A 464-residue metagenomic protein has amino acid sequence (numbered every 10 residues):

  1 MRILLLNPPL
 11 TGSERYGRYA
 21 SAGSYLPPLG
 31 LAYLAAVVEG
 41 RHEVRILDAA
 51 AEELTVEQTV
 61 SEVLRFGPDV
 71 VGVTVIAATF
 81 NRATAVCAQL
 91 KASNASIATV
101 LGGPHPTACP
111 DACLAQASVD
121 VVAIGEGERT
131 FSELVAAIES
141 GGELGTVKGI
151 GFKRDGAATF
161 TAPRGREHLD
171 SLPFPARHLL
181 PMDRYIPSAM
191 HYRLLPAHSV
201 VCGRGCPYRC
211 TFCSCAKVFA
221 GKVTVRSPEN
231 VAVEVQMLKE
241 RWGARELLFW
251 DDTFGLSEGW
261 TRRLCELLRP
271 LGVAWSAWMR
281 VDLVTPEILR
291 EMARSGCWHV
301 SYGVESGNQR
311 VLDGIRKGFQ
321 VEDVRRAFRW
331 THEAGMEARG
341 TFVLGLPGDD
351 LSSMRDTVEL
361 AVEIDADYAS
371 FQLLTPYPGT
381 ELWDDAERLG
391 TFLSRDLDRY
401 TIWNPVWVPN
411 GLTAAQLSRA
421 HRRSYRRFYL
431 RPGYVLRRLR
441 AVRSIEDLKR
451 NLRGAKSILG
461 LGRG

Functional and structural regions predicted by a protein language model:
R2-L5, G12, G17, E43 (+4 more regions): Radical SAM enzyme core and accessory elements
P9-R18, V147, F152-C202: N-terminal [4Fe-4S]-dependent radical SAM core
E14-L31: Glycine- and acidic-residue-enriched helix-capping/strand-helix junction motifs
G30, L34-H168, L373-T375, G379: Glycine-rich beta-alpha loop elements in corrinoid/cobalamin-binding modules across cobalamin-dependent enzymes
L31, A83, F131, P228-V231 (+6 more regions): Aromatic/hydrophobic pocket-lining residues that form the small-molecule binding cavity in soluble enzyme cores
A50, I76, W250-S257, R280-V281 (+2 more regions): Short, solvent-exposed turn/loop segments enriched in Gly/Ser/Thr/Pro and often Arg
A112-A115, I288, G348-E363: Catalytic cores of alpha/beta
A176-R339, L346, E359: Radical SAM [4Fe-4S] cluster-binding motif and immediate context
